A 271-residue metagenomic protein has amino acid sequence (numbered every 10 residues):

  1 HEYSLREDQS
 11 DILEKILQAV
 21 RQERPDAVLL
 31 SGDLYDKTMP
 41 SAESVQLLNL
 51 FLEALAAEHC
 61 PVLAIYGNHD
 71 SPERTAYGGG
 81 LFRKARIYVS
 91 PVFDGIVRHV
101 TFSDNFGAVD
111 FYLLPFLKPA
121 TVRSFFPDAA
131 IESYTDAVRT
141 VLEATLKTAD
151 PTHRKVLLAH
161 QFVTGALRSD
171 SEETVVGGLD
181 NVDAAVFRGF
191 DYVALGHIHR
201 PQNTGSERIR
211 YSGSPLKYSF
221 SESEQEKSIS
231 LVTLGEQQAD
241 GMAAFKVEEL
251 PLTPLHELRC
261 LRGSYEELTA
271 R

Functional and structural regions predicted by a protein language model:
H1-E53, A57, L157: N-terminal active-site segment of His-dependent metallophosphoesterases
V28, D33, L48, G67 (+5 more regions): Divalent metal-coordination and catalytic microenvironments
L29, L63, V156, Y192-V193 (+1 more regions): Hydrophobic "anchor" residues on beta-strands that sit immediately upstream of conserved functional sites
P40, H69-G205: His/Asp/Glu-rich metal-coordinating catalytic cores of metallo-dependent phosphodiesterases/hydrolases acting on
L47-H59, N181-F190: Catalytic-core regions built around general acid/base machinery
A57-V62, H153: A short helix->loop->beta-strand "cap" motif at the edges of active sites that frequently abuts
V97-V109, L114, Y211-R271: Binuclear metal-dependent phosphoesterase catalytic core
